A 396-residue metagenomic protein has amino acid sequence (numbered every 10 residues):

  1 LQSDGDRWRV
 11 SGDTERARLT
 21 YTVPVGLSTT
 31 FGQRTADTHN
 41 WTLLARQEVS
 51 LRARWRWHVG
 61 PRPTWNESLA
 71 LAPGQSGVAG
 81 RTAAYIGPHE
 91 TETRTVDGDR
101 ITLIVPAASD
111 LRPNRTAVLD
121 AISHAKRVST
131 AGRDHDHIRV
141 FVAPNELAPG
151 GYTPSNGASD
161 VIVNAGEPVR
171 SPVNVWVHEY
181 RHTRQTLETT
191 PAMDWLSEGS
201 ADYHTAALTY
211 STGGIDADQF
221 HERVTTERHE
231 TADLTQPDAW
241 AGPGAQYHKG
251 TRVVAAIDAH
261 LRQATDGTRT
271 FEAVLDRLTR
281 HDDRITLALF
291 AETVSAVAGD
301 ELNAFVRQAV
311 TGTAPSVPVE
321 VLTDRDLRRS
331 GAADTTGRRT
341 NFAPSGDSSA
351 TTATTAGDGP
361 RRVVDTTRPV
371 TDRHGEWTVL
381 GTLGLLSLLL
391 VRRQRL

Functional and structural regions predicted by a protein language model:
L1-D6, R94-G98, I104-R112, T116-D120 (+4 more regions): Generic detector of solvent-exposed, compositionally biased contiguous segments
L1-L119, A131-H135, N145-P149: Non-catalytic architectural context of zinc metalloproteases
T95-M193: Juxtacatalytic substrate-recognition/specificity segment
V128-H135, G214, Q263-T268: Surface-exposed helix-capping loop/turn segments at secondary-structure junctions
G132-D136, G213-F220, A304-F305: Acidic/polar loop patches that form or flank catalytic/metal-binding clefts of enzymes that bind anionic ligands
P154-T235, G244: Zinc-dependent metallopeptidase catalytic helix centered on the HExxH motif and its immediate flanking segment
W195, S200, H204-Y210, V224-R328: Active-site-proximal alpha-helical
H281-L396: Beta/coil-rich, acidic/histidine-enriched accessory regions frequently appended to metallopeptidases
